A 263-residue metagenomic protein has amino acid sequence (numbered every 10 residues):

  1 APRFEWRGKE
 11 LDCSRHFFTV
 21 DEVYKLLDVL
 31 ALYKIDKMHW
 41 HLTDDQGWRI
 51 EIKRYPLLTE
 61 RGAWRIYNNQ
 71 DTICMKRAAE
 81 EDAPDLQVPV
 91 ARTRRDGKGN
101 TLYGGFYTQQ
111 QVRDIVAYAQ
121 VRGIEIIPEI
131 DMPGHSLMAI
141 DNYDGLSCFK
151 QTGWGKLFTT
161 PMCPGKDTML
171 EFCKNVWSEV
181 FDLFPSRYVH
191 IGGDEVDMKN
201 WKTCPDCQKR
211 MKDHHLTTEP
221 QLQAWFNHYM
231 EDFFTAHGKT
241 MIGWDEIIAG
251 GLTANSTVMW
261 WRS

Functional and structural regions predicted by a protein language model:
A1-Y188, Y229, F233: Feature activates predominantly on carbohydrate-active enzymes
A139-S256, W260-S263: Active-site neighborhood of glycoside hydrolase catalytic domains
